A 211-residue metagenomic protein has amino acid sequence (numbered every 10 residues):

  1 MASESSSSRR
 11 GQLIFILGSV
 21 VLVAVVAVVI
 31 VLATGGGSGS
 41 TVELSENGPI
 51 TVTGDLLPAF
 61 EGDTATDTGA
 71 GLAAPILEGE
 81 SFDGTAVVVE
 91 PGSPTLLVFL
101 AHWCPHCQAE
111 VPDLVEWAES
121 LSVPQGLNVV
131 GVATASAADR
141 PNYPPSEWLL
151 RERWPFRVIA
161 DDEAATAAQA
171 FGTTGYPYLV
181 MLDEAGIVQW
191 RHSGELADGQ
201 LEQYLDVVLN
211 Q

Functional and structural regions predicted by a protein language model:
M1-A73: N-terminal targeting signals for export/organelle localization
T66-T95, E119: A short beta-strand-turn-helix
L77, F99-L100, W148, F156 (+1 more regions): Conserved hydrophobic/aromatic "anchor" residues that stabilize well-ordered secondary structure elements
A86-Q108, L114: Short active-site neighborhood of thiol/selenol oxidoreductases, capturing the structured segment around
L96-L97, V129, L179: Hydrophobic beta-strand anchors of alpha/beta hydrolase catalytic cores
L100-W103, V111, A118-S122, L205-L209: Sec/Tat-exported extracytoplasmic proteins
Q108-E152, A160-Q169: Structural microenvironment flanking redox-active thiols in thiol-disulfide oxidoreductases
L150-P155, D161-N210: Thiol/disulfide oxidoreductase modules built on the thioredoxin-like
